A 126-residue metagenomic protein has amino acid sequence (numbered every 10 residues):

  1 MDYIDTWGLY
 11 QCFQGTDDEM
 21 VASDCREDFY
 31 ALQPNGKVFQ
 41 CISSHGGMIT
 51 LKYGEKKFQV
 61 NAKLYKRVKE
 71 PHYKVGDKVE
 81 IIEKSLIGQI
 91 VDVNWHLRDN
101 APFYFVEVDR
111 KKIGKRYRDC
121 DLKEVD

Functional and structural regions predicted by a protein language model:
M1-D5, P34-N35: Nucleic-acid-binding small beta-barrel platforms of the OB/S1 family and closely associated recruitment extensions
Y3, W7, Y53-V75, F105-D126: Intrinsically disordered, low-complexity, charged/polar segments
D5-A31, E70-I82: Short coil-to-beta transition motif at edge beta-strands of beta-rich domains
Q33-S43, L86-H96: Short beta-strand-centered aromatic/proline hotspots
P34-N35, G54, I82-K84, D109-K111: Short strand-coil-strand connectors
G36-V38, S43-G47, K56-V60, L64-Y65: Acidic-enriched and Gly/Ser
G46-T50, N100-V106: Short aromatic-glycine-enriched beta-strand elements
V75, V79, I90-V93, V106: Hydrophobic aliphatic residue packing
